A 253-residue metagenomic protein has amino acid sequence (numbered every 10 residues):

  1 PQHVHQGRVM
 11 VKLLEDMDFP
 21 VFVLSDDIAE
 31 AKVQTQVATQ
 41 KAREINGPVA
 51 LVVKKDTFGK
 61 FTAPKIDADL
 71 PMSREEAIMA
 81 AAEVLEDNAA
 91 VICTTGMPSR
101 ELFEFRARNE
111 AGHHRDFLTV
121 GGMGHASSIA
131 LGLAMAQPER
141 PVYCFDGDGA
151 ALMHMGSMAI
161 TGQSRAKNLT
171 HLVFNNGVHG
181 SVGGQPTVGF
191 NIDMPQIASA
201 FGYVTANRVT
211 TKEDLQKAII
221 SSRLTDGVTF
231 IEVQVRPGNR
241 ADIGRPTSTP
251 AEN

Functional and structural regions predicted by a protein language model:
P1-Q2, K60-I66, L102-R106, M155-G156 (+2 more regions): Short acidic, glycine/serine/threonine-rich loops at helix termini
Q2-V37, Q185-S221: Conserved thiamine diphosphate
E15-V21, A31, E44-K55, F230-E232: Internal alpha/beta core interface subdomains
L24-S25, A50-K54, I92-T94, F145-D146 (+2 more regions): Short beta-strand segments
P48-D87, L224-N253: Glycine/aspartate-rich loop-and-adjacent alpha/beta segment that forms the canonical ThDP
T62-M123: Active-site diphosphate/adenylate-binding microenvironment
R100-G177: Thiamine diphosphate
